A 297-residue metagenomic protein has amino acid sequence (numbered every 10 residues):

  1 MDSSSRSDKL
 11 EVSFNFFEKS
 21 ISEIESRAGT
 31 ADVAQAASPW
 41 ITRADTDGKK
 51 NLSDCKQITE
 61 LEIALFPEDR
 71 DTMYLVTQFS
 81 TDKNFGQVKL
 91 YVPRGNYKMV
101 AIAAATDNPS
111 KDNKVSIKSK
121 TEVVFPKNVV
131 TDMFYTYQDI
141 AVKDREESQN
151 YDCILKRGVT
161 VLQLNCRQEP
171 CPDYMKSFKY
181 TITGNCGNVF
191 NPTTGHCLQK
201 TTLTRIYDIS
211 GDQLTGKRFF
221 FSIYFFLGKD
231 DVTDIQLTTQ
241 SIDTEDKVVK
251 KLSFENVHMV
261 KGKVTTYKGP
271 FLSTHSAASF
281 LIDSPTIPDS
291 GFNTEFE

Functional and structural regions predicted by a protein language model:
M1-L61, S110-T183: Primarily secretory-pathway and cell-envelope proteins
D8-I21, S26-A31, D132-T136, A141 (+4 more regions): Generic preference for hydrophobic/aromatic residues in regular secondary structure cores
N15, G95, K118-K120, I235 (+1 more regions): Compositionally biased, intrinsically disordered low-complexity segments
F16-E18, P67, Q168, F271-H275: Non-catalytic surface loops within mature trypsin-like serine protease
T46-N113, Y174-K261, F292-E297: Tryptophan-paired
S80-N84, T106-N150, T244-H275: Structured interaction patches on ligand/partner-binding surfaces of diverse proteins
N84, R145-Q149, G158, K217-F219 (+1 more regions): Residues that act as N-cap/strand-start positions at coil-to-secondary-structure junctions
K261-E297: Hydrophobic, glycine-enriched assembly/anchoring segments
